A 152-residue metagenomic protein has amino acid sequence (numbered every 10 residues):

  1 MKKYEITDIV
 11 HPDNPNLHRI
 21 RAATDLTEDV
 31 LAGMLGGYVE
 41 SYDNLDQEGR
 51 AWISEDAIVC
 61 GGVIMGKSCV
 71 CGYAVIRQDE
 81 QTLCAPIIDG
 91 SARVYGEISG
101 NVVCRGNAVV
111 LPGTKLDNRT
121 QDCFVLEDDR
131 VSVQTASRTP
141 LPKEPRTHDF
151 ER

Functional and structural regions predicted by a protein language model:
M1-R50, Y73, N107, Q121 (+1 more regions): Terminal amphipathic alpha-helical/low-complexity segments used for targeting or macromolecular assembly
D43-L45, A51, A57, G62-I64 (+12 more regions): Residues at the loop-to-beta-strand transition
